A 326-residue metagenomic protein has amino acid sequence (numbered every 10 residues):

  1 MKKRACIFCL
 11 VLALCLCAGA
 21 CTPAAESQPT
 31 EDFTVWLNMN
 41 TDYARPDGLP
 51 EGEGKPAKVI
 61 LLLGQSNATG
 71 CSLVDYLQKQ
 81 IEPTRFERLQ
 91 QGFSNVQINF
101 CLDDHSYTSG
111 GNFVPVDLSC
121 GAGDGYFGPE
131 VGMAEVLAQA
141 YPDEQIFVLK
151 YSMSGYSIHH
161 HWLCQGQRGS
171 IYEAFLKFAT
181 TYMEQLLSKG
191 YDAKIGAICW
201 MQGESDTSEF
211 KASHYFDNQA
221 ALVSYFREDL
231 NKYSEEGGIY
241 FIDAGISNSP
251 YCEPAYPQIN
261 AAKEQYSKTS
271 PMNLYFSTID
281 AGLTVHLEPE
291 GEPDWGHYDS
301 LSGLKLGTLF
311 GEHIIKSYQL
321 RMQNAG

Functional and structural regions predicted by a protein language model:
M1-A5: Positively charged n-region of N-terminal signal peptides that target proteins for export
C9-C17: Bacterial N-terminal signal peptides
A18-Q28: Sec-dependent signal peptide cleavage junction
Q28-G326: Cell-envelope and extracellular/periplasmic
